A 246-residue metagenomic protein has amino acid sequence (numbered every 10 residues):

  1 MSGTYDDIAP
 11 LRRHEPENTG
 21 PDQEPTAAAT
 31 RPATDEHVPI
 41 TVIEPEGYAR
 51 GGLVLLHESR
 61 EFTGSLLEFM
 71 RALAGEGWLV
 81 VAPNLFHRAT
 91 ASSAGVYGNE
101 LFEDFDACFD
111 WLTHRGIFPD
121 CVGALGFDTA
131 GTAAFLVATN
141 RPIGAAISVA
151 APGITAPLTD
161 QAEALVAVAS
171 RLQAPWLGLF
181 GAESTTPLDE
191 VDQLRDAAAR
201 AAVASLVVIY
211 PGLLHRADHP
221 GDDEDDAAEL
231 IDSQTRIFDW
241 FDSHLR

Functional and structural regions predicted by a protein language model:
M1-R246: N-terminal cap/leader regions of alpha/beta-hydrolase-fold enzymes, predominantly small-molecule hydrolases
